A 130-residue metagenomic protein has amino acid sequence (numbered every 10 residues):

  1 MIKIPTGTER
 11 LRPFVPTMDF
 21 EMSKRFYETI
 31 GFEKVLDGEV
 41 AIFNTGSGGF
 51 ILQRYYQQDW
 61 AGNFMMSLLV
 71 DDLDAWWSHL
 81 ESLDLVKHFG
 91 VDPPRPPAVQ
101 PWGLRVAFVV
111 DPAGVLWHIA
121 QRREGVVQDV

Functional and structural regions predicted by a protein language model:
M1-M22, M66, R122-V130: N-terminal beta-strand motif that seeds the catalytic metal site of vicinal oxygen chelate
T6-E9, Q58-N63, Q100-P101: Short glycine-enriched loop/turn motifs at secondary-structure junctions
G7-R10, F14-F50: Core segments of cupin and vicinal oxygen chelate
Y27, L80-E81, Q121, V130: Short, flexible helix/strand-to-coil boundary loops that buttress conserved ligand/catalytic motifs in alpha/beta
E33-V70, L116-Q121: Conserved short beta-strand elements that form part of the metal-binding/catalytic scaffold of enzyme active sites
R54, Q100-P101, F108, H118-V126: Short beta->alpha transition motifs characteristic of CBS
L68-L116: Vicinal oxygen chelate
